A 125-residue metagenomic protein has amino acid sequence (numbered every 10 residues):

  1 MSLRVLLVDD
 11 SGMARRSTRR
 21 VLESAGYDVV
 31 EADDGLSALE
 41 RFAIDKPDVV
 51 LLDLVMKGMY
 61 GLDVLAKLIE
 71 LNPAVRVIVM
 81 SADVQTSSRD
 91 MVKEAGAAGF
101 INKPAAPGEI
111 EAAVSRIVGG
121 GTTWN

Functional and structural regions predicted by a protein language model:
R16-S24: Charged docking surfaces used in two-component/phosphorelay signaling
G26-D33, R41: Short hydrophobic/Thr-rich beta-strand motif most characteristic of the beta2 strand and flanking loop of CheY-like
E31, G58-M59, E94: Residue-level signal for the "D+5" position in two-component response regulator receiver
D34-S37, Y60-D63: Acidic catalytic/metal-coordinating carboxylates
V50, L54-V55: The short loop immediately C-terminal to the conserved phospho-acceptor aspartate in CheY-like receiver
K57-G58, Q85: The feature encodes the CheY-like receiver
D63, V84-I101, G108-A112: Alpha4 helix (beta4-alpha4-beta5 surface) of REC/receiver domains from two-component response regulators
